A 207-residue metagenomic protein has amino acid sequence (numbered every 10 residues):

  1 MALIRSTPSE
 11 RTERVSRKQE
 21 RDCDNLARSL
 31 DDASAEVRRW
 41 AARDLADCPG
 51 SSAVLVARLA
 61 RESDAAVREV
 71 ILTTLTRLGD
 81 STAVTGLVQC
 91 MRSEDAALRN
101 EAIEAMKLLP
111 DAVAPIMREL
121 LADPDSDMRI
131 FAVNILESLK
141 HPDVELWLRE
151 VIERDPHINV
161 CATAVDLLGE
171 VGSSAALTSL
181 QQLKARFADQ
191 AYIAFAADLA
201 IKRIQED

Functional and structural regions predicted by a protein language model:
A2-K18, R28, A35-G50, A57-R58 (+8 more regions): Structural detector for internal amphipathic alpha-helices that build alpha-solenoid repeat scaffolds
N25: PRPP/pyrophosphate-binding module of the type I phosphoribosyltransferase fold
L30, R186: Generic anion/oxyanion-binding catalytic loop in active/binding sites
W147, S179-A185: Alpha-helical scaffold repeats of the Armadillo/HEAT/TPR superfamily
